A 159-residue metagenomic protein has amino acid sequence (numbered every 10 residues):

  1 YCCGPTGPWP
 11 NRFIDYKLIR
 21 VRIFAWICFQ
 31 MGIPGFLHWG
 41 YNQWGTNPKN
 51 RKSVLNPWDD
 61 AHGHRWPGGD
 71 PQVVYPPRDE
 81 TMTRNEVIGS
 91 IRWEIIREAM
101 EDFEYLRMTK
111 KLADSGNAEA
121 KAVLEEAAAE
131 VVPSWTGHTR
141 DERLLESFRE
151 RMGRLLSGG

Functional and structural regions predicted by a protein language model:
Y1-P48: Catalytic-core regions of glycoside hydrolase
I33, N50-G159: Catalytic domains of carbohydrate-active enzymes that cleave complex glycans
